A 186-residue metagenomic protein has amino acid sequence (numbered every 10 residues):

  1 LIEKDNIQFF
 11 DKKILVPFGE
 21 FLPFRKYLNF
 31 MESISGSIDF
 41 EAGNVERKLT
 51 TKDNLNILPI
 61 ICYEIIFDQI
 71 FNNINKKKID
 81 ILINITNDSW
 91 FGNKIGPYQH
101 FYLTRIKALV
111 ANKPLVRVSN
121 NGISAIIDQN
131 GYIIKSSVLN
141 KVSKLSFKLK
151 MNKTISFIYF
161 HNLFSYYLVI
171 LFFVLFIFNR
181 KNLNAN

Functional and structural regions predicted by a protein language model:
L1-N186: Enzyme catalytic cores with a strong preference for nitrogen-chemistry domains
